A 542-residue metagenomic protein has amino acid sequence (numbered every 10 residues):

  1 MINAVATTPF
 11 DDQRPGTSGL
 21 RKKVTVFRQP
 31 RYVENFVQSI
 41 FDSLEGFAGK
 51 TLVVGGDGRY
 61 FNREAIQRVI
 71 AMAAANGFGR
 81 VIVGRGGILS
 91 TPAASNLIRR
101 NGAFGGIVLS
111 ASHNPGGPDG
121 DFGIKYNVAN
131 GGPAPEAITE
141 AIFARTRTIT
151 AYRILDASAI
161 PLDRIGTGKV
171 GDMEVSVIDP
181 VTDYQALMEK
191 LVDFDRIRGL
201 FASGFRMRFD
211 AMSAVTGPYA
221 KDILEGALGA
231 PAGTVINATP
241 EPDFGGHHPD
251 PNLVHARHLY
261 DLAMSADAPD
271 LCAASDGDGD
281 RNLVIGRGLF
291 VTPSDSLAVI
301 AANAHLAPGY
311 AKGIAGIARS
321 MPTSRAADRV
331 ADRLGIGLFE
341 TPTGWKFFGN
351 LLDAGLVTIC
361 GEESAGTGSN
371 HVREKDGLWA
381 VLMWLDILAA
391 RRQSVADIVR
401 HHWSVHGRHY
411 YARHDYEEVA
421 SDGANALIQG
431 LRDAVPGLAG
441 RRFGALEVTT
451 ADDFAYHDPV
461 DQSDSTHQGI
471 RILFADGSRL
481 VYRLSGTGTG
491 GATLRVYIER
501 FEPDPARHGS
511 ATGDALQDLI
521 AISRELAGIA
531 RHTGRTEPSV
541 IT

Functional and structural regions predicted by a protein language model:
M1-V37: Positively charged, low-complexity intrinsically disordered leader regions
I2-F10, R31, P118-D267: Gly/Ser/Thr-enriched, mixed-charge loops and adjacent short helices that form phosphate/oxyanion-binding elements
K23, T51-D57, S110, K125-N127 (+2 more regions): Short glycine-rich or small-residue beta-strand-to-loop segments that form or flank ligand, phosphate, metal/Fe-S
V37-L52, F194-S203, A266: Glycine-rich phosphate/diphosphate-binding loops that line cofactor/substrate pockets in enzymes
V53-G120, D222-V284: N-terminal small/polar loop signature for handling phosphorylated ligands or for N-terminal nucleophile
G86-I88, A137-V181, R287-C360, T367-G368: Proline/glycine-rich low-complexity loops and linkers
P269-L271, S275, V284-R287, G309-R500 (+1 more regions): Phosphate-binding and adjacent anionic-ligand microenvironments
